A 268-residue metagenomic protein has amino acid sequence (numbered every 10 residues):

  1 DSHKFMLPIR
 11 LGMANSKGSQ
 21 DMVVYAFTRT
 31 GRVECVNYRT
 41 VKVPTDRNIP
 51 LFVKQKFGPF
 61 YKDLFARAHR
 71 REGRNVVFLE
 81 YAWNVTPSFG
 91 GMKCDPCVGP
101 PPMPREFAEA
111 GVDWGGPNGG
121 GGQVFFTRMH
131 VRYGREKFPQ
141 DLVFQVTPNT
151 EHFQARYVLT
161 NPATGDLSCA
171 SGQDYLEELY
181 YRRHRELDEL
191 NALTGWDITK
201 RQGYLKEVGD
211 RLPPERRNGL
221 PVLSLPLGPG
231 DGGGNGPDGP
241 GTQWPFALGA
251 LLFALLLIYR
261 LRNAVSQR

Functional and structural regions predicted by a protein language model:
D1-G203, L212, L220, L225-G228: Accessory, solvent-exposed terminal regions and/or long lumenal/extracellular loops of proteins
T199, F246-G249, F253, S266: Compositional signal for N-terminal targeting/processing segments
K206: Positions that flank functional sites
R217: Short Lys/Arg-enriched helix C-cap and helix-to-coil transition segments that create basic nucleic-acid-contact patches
G228-G249: Juxtamembrane/start-of-transmembrane alpha-helix segments at the extracytoplasmic/lumenal side of membrane anchors
A254-R268: C-terminal membrane-anchoring or membrane-association module
